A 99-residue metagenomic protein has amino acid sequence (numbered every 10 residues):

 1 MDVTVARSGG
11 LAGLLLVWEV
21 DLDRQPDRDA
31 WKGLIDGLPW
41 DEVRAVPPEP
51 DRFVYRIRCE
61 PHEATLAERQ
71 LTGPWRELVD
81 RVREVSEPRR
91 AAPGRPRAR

Functional and structural regions predicted by a protein language model:
M1-R99: Function-determining sites in protein domains
